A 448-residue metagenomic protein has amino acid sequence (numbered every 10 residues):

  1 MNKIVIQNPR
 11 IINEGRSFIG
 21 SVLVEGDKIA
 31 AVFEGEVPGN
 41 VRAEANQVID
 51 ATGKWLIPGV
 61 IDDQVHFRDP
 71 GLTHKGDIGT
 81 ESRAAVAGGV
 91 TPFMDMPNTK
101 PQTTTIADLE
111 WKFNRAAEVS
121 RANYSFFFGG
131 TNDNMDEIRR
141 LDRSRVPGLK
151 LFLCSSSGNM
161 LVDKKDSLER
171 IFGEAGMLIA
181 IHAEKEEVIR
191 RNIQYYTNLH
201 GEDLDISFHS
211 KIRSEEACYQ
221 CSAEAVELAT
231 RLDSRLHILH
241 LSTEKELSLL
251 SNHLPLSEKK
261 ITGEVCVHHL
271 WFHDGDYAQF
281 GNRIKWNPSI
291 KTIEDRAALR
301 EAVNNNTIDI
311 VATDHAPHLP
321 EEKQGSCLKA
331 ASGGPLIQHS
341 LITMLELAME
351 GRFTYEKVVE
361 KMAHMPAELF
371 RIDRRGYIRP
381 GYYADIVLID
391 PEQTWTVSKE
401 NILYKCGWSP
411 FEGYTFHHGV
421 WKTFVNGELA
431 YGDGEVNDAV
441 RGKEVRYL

Functional and structural regions predicted by a protein language model:
M1-V5, R10-P58: Histidine-rich, glycine-flanked metal-binding segment
P9, S326, P380-R446: C-terminal cap of metal-dependent C-N hydrolases
P9, V22, D27, G53 (+15 more regions): Divalent metal-coordination and catalytic microenvironments
A51-V119: Metal-associated gating/positioning segment near the N- to mid-region
D95, S125-F128, R235-H240: Short catalytic-loop micro-motif centered on adjacent basic/acidic residues
N114-G130: A glycine-rich helix N-cap at a beta->alpha junction
D136-V311: Histidine/acidic residue-rich metal-binding segments in metalloenzymes
D203-E224, L228-D233, R283, N304-V311 (+1 more regions): His/Asp/Glu-enriched, well-ordered alpha-helical/loop segment that forms or immediately abuts the divalent-metal
